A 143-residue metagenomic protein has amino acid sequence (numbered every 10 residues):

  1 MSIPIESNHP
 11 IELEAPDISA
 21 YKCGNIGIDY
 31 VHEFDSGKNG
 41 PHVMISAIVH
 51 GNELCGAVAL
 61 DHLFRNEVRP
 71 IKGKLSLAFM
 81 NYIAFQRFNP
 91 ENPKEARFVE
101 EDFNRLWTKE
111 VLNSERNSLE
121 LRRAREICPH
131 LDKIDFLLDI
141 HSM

Functional and structural regions predicted by a protein language model:
M1-M143: Structured catalytic-domain cores with a bias toward divalent-metal coordination
